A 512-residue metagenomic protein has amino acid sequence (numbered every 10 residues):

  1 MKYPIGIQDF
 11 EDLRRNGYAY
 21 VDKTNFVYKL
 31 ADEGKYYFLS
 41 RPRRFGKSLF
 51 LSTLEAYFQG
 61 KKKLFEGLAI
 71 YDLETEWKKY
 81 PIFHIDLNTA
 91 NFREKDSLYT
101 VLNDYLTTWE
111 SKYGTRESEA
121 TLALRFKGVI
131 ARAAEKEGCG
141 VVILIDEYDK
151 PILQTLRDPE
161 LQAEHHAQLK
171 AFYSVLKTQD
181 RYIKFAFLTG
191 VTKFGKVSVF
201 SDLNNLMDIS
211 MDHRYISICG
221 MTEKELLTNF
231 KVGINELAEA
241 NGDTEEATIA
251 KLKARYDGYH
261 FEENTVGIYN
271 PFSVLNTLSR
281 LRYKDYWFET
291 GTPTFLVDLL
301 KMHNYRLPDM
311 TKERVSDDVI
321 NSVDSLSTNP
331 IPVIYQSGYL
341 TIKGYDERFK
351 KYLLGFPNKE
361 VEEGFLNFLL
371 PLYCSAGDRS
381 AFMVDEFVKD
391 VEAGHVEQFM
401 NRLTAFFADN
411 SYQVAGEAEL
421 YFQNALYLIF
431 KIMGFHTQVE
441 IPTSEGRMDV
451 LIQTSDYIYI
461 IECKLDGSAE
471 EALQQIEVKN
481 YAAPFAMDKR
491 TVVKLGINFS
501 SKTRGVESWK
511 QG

Functional and structural regions predicted by a protein language model:
M1-A418: Phosphate-binding site recognition
R132-E137, I429-S455: Active-site metal-binding core of divalent-cation-utilizing nuclease and nuclease-like domains
V142, Y457-Y459, V493: Structural motif
Q162-A167, L465-A482: Mg2+/Mn2+-dependent nuclease catalytic core
F172-Q179, P332-L340, Y427-K431, Q475-L495: Metal-dependent nuclease catalytic cores in nucleic-acid-processing enzymes, especially RNase H-like/related
A405-Q438: Acidic-basic catalytic patches of nuclease active cores, encompassing PD-(D/E)XK and other metal-cofactor nuclease
L426, V450-L465, K479: Conserved catalytic cores of phosphodiester-cleaving nucleases, focusing on short active-site segments
P484, D488-G512: Domain-level recognition of nuclease-like catalytic cores that cleave nucleotide substrates
